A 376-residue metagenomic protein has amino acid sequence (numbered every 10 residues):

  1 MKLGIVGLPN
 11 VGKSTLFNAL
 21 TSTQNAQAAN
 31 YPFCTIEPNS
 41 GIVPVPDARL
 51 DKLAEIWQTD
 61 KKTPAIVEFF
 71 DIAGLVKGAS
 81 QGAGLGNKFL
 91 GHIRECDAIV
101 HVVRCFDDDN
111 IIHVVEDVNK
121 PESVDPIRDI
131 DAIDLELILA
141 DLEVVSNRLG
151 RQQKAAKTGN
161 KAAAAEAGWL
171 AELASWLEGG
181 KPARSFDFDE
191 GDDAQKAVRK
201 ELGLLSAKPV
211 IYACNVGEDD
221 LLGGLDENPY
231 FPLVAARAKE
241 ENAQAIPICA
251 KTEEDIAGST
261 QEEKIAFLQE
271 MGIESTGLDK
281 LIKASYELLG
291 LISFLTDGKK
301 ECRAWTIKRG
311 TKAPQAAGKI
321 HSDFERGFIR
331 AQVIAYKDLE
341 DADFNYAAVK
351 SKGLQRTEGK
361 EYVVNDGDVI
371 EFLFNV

Functional and structural regions predicted by a protein language model:
M1-P121, I127, D134, R151-Q152: Conserved G1/Walker A P-loop phosphate-binding module
K2-V6, V11, F17, R151-N365 (+2 more regions): C-terminal-of-GTPase-core extension/linker across diverse P-loop GTPases
L75-Q81, P121-V124, D131-L137, A156-A162 (+2 more regions): Flexible beta-alpha connector loops of hexameric P-loop NTPases
C105, L139-L142: Alpha-helix boundary/capping and short turn/kink residues
P121, I138-A140, E178-P182: Non-catalytic accessory segments flanking P-loop/AAA+ NTPase cores
L142-L149: Conserved phosphoryl-transfer catalytic core
